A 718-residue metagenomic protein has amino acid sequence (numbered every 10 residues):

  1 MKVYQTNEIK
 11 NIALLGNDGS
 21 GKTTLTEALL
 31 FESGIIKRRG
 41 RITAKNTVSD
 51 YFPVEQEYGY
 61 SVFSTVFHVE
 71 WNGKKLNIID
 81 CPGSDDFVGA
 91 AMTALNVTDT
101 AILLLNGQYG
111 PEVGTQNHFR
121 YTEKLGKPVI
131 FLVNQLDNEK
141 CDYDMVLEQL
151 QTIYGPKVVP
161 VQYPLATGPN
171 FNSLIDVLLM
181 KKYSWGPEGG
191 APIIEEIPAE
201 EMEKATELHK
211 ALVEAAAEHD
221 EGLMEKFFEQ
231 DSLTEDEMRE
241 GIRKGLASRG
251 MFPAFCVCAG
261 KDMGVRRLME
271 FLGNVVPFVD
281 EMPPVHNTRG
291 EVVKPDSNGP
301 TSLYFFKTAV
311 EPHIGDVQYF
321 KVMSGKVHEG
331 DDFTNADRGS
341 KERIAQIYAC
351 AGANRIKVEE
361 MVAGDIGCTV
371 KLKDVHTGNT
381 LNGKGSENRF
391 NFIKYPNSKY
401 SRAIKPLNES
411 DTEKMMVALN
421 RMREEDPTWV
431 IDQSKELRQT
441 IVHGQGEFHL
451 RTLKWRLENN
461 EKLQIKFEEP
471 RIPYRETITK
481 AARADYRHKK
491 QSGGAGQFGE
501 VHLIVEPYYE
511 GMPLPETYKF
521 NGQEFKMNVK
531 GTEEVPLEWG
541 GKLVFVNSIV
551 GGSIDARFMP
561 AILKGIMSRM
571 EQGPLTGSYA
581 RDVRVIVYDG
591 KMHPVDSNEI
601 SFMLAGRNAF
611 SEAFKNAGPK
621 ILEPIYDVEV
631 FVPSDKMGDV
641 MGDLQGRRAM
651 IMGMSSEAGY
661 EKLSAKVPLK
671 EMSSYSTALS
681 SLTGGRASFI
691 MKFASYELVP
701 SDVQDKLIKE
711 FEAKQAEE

Functional and structural regions predicted by a protein language model:
M1-L105, Y109-P111, P160: P-loop NTPase switch module centered on the Walker A-proximal segment
M1-S20, R39, G107-P312, F333 (+1 more regions): P-loop NTPase catalytic nucleotide-binding module
Y4-N7, K45, D236-P253, K357-D365 (+1 more regions): Short, hydrophobic/aliphatic alpha-helical segments
T6-I9, T23, K45-N46, G59-F63 (+26 more regions): Amphipathic alpha-helical transducer elements in NTP-driven molecular machines
G19, L25, G59, D80 (+22 more regions): Conserved structural-core and active-site-/substrate-pathway-adjacent residues in large, well-folded domains of enzymes
N46, N72-L76, L95-I102, A216-K226 (+2 more regions): Gly-rich Lys/Arg/Thr-decorated short loops/hinges at beta-loop-alpha junctions or inter-strand turns that position
G73-K75, T98-A101, G126-L132, S248-P253 (+4 more regions): Short, surface-exposed connector motifs at secondary-structure boundaries
L147-Q149, V158-P160, P164, G168 (+3 more regions): Accessory interaction regions appended to the cores of large information-processing enzymes
